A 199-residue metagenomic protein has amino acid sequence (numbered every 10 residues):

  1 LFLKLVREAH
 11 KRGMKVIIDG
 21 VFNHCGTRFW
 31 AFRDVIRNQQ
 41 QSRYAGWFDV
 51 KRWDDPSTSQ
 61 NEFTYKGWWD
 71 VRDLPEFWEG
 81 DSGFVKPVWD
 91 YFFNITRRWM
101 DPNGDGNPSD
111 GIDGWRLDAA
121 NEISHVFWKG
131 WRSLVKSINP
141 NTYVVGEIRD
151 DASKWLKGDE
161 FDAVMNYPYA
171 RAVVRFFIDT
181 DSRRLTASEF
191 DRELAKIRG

Functional and structural regions predicted by a protein language model:
L1-P108, W131, S137, S153-K154 (+2 more regions): Substrate-binding/active-site clefts of carbohydrate-active enzymes
H10, H24, R33-Q39, S57 (+1 more regions): Active-site-proximal helices and loops of the catalytic beta/alpha 8
